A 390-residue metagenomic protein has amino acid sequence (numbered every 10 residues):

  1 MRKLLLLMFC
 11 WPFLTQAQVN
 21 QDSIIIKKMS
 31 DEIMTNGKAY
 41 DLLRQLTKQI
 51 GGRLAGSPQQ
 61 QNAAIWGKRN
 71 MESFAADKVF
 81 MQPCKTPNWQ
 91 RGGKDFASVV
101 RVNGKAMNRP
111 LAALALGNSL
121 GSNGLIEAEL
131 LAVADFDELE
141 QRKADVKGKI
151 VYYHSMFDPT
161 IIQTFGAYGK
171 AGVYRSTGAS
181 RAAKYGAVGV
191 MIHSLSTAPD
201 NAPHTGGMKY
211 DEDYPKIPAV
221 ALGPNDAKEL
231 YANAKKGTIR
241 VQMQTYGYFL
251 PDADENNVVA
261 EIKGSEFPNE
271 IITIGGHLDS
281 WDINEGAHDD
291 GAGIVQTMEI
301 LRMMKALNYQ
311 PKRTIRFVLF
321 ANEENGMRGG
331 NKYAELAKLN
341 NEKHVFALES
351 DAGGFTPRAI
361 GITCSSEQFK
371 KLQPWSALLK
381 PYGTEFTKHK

Functional and structural regions predicted by a protein language model:
M1-Q21: Bacterial Sec-dependent N-terminal signal peptides
Q21-S57, A202-G206, D279, F346 (+1 more regions): N-terminal capping segment at the start of a domain
I24-I25, R101, P110-A144, M208-A287 (+2 more regions): Soluble metallo-hydrolase cores and metallopeptidase-like ectodomains found primarily in the secretory/periplasmic
I25, R44, K48-I150, H154-I162: Noncatalytic luminal/extracellular "stalk/propeptide" segments of secretory-pathway proteins
I26-M34, K48-P58, D95-F96, G117-G121 (+6 more regions): Second-shell loop/turn segments in exported
D41, R302-R328, A347: Short helix-loop-beta-strand segments that form the rim/entrance of peptidase-like active sites
N108, N123, A128, A227 (+3 more regions): Metal-dependent peptidase/peptidase-like ectodomains
R109-P218, E285, F386-T387: Extracellular/luminal Protease-associated
